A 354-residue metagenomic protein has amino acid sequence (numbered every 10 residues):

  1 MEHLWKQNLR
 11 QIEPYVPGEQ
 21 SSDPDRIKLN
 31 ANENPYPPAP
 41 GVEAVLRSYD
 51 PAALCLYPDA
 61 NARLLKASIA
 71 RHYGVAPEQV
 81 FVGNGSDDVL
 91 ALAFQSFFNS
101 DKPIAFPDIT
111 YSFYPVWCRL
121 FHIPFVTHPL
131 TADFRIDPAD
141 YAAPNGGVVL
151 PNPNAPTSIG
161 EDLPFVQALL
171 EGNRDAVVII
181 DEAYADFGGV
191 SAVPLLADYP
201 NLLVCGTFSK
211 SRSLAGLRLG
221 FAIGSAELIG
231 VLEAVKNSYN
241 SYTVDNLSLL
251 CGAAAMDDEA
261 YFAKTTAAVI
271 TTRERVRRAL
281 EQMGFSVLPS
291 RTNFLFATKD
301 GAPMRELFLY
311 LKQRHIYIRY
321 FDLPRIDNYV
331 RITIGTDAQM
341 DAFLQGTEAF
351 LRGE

Functional and structural regions predicted by a protein language model:
M1-L56, P144: N-terminal "arm"/small-domain region of PLP-dependent enzymes with the aminotransferase-like
R63-P103: Phosphate-binding glycine-rich loop
S96-P151: PLP-dependent aminotransferase-like
R135-P144, P156-L214, A226-L228: Active-site pre-lysine segment of PLP-dependent enzymes
P164, Y310-R314, R319, L323-E354: PLP-dependent enzyme catalytic core of the Aspartate aminotransferase-like
N201-E281, F285-L288: PLP-dependent aminotransferase class I/II
V269-I270, Q282-R314, V330: Conserved PLP-binding catalytic core of the aspartate aminotransferase-like
